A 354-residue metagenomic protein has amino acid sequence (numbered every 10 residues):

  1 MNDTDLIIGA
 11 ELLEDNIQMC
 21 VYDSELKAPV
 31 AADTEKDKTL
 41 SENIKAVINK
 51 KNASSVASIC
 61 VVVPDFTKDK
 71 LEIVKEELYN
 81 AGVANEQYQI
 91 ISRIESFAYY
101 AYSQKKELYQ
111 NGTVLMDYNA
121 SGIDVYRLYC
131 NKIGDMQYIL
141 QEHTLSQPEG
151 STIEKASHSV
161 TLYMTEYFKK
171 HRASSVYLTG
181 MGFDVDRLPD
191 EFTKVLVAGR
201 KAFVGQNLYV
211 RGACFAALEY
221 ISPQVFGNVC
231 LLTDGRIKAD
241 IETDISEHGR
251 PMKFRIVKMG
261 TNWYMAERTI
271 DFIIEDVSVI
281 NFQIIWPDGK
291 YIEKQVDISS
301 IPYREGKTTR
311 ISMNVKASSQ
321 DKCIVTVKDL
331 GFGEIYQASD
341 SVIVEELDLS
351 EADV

Functional and structural regions predicted by a protein language model:
M1-A32, Y102-L140, T309-K328: Gly/Thr-rich phosphate-binding beta-strand-loop-beta motif of the actin/hexokinase/Hsp70
M1-I8, A84-L115, L208-F226, E305: Conserved phosphate-binding catalytic cores of ATP/NTP-utilizing and phosphoryl-transfer enzymes
N2-Y79, H143-A173, V354: Conserved phosphate-binding loops in N-terminal lobes of ATP-dependent enzymes of the actin/Hsp70/sugar-kinase
A10-E14, V61-F66, M116-N119, L178-F183 (+1 more regions): Structural motif
V61-K70, M164-V195, K201, G205-Q206: Glycine-rich phosphate-binding loops at beta-strand->alpha-helix junctions
C130-E166, A216, Y264-N281: Glycine-rich phosphate-binding loop plus the immediately following alpha-helix
F215-S300, R304-E305, R310: Acidic, glycine/GT-rich loop-and beta-edge segments that sit at the periphery of enzyme/chaperone cores
I311-V354: Generic C-terminus detector
